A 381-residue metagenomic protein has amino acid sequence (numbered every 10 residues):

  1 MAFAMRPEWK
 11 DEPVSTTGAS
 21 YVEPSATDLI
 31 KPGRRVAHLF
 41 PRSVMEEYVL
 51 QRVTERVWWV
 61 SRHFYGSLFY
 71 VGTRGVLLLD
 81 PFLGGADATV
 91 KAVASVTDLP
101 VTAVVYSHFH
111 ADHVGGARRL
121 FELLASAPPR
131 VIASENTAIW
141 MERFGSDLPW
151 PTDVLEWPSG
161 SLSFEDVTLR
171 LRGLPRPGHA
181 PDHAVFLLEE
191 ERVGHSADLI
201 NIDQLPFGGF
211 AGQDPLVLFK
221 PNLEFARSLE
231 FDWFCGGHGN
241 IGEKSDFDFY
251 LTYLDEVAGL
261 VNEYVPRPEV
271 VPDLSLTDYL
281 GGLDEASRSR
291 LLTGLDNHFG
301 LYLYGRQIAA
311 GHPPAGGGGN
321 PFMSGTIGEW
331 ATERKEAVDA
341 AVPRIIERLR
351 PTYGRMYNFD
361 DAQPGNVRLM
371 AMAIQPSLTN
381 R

Functional and structural regions predicted by a protein language model:
A2-A19, L274-R381: C-terminal regulatory/interaction regions
A2-R74: Zn-dependent metallo-beta-lactamase
R6, K91-S163, L260: Active-site HxH/HxHxD metal-binding segment of metal-dependent hydrolases
E46-A92, V185-D198: Conserved beta-strand hairpin/beta-sheet module of binuclear metal-dependent hydrolase folds, prominently
L78-P81, T102-H110, I132-N136, G194-A197 (+2 more regions): Active-site neighborhood of phospho(di)ester-bond hydrolases with catalytic His/Asp-centered motifs
A86, F109-G116, A138-M141, H179-D182 (+2 more regions): Active-site environment of divalent metal-dependent phosphoester hydrolases
I132-P175, A180-P181, E189-E190, K220-F225 (+1 more regions): Metallo-beta-lactamase
V217-T293: Divalent-metal (often Zn2+) His-rich catalytic cores of metallo-beta-lactamase-fold enzymes
